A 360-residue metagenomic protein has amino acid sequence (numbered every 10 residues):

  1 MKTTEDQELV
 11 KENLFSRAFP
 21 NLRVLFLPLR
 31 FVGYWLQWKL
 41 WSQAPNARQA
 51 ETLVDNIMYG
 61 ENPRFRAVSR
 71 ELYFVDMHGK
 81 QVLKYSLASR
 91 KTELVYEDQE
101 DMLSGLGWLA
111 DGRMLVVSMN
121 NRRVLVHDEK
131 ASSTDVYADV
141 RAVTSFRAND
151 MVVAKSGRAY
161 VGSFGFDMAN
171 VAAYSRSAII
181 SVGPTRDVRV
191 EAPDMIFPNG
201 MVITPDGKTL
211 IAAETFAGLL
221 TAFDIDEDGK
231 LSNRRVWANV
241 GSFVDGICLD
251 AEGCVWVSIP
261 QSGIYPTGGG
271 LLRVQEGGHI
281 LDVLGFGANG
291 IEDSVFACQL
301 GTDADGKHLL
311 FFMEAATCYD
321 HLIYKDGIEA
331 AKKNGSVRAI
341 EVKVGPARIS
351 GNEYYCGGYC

Functional and structural regions predicted by a protein language model:
F31-I57: A short helix->beta-strand "capping" segment at the edge of beta-propeller domains
Q49-V54, K91-Y96, S133-R141, D187-A192 (+2 more regions): A short beta-strand motif characteristic of beta-propeller blades
D55-S69, D98-S118, R141-V161, G165-F166 (+6 more regions): Beta-rich, blade/repeat-based domains predominating in secreted/periplasmic proteins but also intracellular
Y73-Y96: Beta-propeller domains
M77-H78, M119-N120, M168-R176, T215-A217 (+3 more regions): Short, solvent-exposed loop/turn segments at conserved positions within beta-propeller repeat blades
Q81-L83, R123-L125, S177-I180, L219-T221 (+2 more regions): A short loop-to-beta-strand structural motif that recurs across blades of beta-propeller domains
S86-R90, D128-S132, V182-R186, I225-G229 (+2 more regions): Short loop/turn segments that connect beta-strands within beta-propeller blades
G301-C360: Blade-level signature of beta-propeller repeat domains, shared across WD40, Kelch, NHL, RCC1 and BNR/Asp-box propellers
